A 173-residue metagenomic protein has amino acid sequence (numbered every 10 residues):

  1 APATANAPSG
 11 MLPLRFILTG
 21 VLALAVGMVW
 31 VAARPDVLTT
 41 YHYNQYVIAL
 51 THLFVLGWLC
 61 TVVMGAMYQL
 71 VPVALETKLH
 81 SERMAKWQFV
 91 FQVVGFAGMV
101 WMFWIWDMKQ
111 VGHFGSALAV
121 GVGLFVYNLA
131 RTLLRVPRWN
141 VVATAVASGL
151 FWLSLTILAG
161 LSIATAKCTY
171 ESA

Functional and structural regions predicted by a protein language model:
A1-A173: Hydrophobic alpha-helical transmembrane segments of multi-pass integral membrane proteins
